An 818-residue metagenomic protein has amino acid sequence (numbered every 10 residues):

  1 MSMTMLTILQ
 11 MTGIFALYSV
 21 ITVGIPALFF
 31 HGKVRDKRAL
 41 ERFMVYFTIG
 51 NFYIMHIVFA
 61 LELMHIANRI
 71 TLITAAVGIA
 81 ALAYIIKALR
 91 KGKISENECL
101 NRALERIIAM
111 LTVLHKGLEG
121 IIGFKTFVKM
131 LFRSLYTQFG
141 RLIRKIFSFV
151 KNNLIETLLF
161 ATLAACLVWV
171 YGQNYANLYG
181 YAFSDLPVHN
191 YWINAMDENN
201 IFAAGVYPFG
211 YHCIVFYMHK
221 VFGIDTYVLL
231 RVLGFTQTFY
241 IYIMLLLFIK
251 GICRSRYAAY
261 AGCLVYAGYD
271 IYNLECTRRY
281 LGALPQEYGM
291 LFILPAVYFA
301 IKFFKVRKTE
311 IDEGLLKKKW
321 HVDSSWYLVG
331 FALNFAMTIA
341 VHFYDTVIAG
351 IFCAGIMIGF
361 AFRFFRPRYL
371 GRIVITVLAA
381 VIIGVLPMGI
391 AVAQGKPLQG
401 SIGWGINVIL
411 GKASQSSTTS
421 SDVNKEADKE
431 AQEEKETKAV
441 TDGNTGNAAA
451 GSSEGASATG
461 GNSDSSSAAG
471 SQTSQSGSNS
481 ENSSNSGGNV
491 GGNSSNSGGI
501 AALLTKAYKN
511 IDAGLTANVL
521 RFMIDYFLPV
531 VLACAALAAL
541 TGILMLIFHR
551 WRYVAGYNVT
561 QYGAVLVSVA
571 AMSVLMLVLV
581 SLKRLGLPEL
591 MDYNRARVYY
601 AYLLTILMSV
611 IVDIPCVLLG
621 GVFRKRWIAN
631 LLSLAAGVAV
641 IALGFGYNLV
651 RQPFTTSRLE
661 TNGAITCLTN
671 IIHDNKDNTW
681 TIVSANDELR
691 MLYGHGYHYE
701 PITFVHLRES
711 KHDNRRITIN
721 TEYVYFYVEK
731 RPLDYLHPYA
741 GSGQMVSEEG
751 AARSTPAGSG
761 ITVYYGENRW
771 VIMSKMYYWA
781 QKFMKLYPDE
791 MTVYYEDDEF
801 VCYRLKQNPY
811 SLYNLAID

Functional and structural regions predicted by a protein language model:
M1-V150: Membrane-embedded, hydrophobic transmembrane alpha-helices
I8-I25, E287-I293, G491-G492, N496-R552 (+1 more regions): Alpha-helical transmembrane segments at the extracellular/periplasmic loop-to-helix junctions of multi-pass membrane
L63-T71, Y175-L186, F222-G223, I271-M290 (+6 more regions): Membrane-helix boundary/interfacial segments in multi-pass membrane proteins
K145-L154, R256-Y257, L315-S324, F364-V374 (+2 more regions): Membrane-interface helix-loop-helix junctions at transmembrane boundaries of multi-pass membrane enzymes, predominantly
F149, L154-L291, D312, S657: Active-site lumenal/periplasmic loops and adjacent helix-entry segments of GT-C-fold, multi-pass membrane
I193-N194, N630-R716: Extracytoplasmic
V374-G384, D613-N648: Signature aromatic-anchored transmembrane alpha helix within multi-pass, membrane-resident enzymes that catalyze glycan
K730-D818: Aromatic/acidic, Gly/Pro-rich catalytic loop(s) in extracytoplasmic/lumenal soluble domains of multi-pass membrane
